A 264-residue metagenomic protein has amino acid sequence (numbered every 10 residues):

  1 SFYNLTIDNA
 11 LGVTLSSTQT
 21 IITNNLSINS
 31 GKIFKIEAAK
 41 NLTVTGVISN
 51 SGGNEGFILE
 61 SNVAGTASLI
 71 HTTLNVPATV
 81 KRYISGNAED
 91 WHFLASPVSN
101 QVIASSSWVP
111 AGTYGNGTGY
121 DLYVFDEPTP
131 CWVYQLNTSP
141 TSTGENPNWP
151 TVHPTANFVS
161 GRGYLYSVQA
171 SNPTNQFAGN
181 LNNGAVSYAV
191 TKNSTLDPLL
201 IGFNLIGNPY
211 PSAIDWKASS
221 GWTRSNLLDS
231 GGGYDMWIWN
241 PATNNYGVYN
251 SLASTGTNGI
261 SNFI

Functional and structural regions predicted by a protein language model:
S1-S17, I21-I264: N-terminal exported-region signature
